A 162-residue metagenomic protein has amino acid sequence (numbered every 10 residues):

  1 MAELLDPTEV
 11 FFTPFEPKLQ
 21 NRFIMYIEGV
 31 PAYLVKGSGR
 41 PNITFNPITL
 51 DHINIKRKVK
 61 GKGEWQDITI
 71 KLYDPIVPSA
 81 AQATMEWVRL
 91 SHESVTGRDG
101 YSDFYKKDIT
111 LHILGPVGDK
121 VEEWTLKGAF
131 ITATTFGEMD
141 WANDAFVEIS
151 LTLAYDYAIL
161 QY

Functional and structural regions predicted by a protein language model:
M1-Y162: Glycine-rich, low-complexity intrinsically disordered segments
